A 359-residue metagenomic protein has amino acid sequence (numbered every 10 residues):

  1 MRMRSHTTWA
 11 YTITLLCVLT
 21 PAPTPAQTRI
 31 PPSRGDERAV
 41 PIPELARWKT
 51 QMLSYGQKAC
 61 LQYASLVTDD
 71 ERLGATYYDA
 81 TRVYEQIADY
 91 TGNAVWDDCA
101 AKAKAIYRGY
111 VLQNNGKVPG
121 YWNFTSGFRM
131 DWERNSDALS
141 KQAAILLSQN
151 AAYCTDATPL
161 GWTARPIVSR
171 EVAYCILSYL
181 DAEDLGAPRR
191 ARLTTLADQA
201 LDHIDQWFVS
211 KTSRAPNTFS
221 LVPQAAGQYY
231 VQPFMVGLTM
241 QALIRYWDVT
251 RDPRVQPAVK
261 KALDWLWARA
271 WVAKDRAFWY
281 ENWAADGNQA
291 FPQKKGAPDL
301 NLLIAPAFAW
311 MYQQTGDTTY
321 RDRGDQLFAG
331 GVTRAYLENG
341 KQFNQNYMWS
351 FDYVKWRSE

Functional and structural regions predicted by a protein language model:
M1-M3, A26-Q27: Initiator methionine at the very start of the polypeptide chain
R2-T12: Bacterial N-terminal signal peptides that target proteins for export
Y11-T20: Bacterial N-terminal signal peptides
T20-A26: Signal peptide processing junction and immediate N-terminal pro/mature segment of secreted/exported proteins
Q27-E359: Catalytic cores of extracellular degradative/oxidative enzymes
